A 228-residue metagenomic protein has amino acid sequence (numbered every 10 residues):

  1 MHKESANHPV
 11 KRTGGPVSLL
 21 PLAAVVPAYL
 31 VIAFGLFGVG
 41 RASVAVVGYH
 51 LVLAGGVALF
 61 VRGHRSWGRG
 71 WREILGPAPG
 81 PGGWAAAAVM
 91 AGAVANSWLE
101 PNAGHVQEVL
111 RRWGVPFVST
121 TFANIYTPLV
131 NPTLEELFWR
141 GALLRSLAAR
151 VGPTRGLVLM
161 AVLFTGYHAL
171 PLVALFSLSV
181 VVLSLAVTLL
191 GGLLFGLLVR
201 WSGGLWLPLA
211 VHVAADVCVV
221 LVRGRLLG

Functional and structural regions predicted by a protein language model:
M1-T13: Short, Lys/Arg-rich, polar N-terminal cytosolic tail immediately upstream of the first transmembrane signal-anchor
T13-W67, W113-G114, F122: Alpha-helical transmembrane segments in multi-pass membrane proteins
L19, P79-A86, T121-I125, T154-L159 (+2 more regions): Hydrophobic alpha-helical transmembrane segments
V31-G40, N96-G104, A169-L175: Juxtamembrane "helix-exit" motif on the non-cytosolic side of transmembrane helices
W67-L134, A149: Juxtamembrane helix-loop-helix connectors linking adjacent transmembrane helices in multi-pass membrane enzymes
L134-L159, R200-G204: Membrane-interface helix/loop boundary segments of multi-pass membrane proteins
G156-A169: Small-polar-interrupted transmembrane alpha-helices in polytopic inner-membrane proteins
L178-G228: Functionally important transmembrane alpha-helices
